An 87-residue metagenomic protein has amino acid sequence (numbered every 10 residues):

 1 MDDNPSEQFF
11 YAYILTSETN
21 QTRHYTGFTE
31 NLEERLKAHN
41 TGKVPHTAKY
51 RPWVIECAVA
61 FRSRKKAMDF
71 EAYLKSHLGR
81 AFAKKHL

Functional and structural regions predicted by a protein language model:
M1-H46, R51, I55-A58, R62-R80 (+1 more regions): GIY-YIG nuclease catalytic motif and its immediate N-terminal context
